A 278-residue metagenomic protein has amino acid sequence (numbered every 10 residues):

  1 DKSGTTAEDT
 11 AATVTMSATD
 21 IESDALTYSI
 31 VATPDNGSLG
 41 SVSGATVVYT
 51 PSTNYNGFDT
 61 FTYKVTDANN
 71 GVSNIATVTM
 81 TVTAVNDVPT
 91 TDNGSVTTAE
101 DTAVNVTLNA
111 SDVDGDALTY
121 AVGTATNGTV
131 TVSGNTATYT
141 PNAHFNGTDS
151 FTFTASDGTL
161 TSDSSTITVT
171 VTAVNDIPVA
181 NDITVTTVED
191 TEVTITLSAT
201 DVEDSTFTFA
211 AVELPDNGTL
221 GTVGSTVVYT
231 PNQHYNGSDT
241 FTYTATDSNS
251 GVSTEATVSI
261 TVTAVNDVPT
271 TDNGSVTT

Functional and structural regions predicted by a protein language model:
D1-T33, S52, D87-A125, N142 (+4 more regions): Extracellular ectodomain surface segments
S3, N70-V85, S95, L160-V174 (+3 more regions): C-terminal edge beta-strand
A25, F58, G71-I75, A117 (+5 more regions): A structural signal for beta-strand boundary/capping segments at domain termini and interdomain linkers
I30-A45, A121-N135, A211-S225: Low-complexity "stalk/linker" and mucin-like segments enriched in Ser/Thr/Pro/Ala/Gly
A45-Y49, N135-Y139, V193, S225-Y229: Short strand-edge motifs at loop-to-beta-strand transitions and within beta-strands of extracellular beta-rich domains
T53-G57, A143-G147, Q233-G237: Surface-exposed, short loops/turns at beta-strand junctions within beta-sandwich domains
V65-D67, A155, A245-D247: Conserved structural position at the C-terminal beta-strand of extracellular beta-sandwich adhesion modules
